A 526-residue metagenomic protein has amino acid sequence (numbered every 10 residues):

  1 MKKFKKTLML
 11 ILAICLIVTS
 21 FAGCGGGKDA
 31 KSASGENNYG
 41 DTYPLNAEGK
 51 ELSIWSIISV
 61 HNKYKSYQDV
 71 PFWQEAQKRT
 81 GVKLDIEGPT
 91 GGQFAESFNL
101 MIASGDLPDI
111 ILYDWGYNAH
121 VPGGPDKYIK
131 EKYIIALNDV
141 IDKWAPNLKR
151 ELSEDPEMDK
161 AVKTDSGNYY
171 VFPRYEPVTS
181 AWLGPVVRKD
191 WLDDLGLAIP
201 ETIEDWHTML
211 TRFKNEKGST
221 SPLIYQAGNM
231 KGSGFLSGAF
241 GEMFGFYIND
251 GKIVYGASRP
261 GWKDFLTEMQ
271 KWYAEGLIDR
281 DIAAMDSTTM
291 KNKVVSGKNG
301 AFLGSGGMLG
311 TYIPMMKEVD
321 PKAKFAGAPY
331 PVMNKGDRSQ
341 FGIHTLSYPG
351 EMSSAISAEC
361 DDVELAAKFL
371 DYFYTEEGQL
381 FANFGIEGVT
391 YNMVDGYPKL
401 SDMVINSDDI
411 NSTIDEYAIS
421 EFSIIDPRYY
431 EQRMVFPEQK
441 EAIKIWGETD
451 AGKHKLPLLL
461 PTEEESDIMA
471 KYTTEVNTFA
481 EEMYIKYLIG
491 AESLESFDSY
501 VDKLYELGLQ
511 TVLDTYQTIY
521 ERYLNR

Functional and structural regions predicted by a protein language model:
M1-K3: N-terminal secretory signal peptides that target proteins for export/translocation
K6-M9, C24-D205, G234-F235, F244 (+3 more regions): Conserved N-terminal structural module of periplasmic/extracytoplasmic solute-binding proteins
T19-G23: C-terminal motif of bacterial Sec signal peptides marking the signal peptidase cleavage site
I58-P71, T179-V186, W191-I199, G228-I278 (+1 more regions): Extracytoplasmic/periplasmic substrate-binding proteins
K83-P89, R280-D281, A326-A328: General small-molecule cofactor/ligand-binding pocket signal
N118-Y128, G306-V319: A ligand-binding cleft/hinge motif common to bilobed small-molecule-binding domains
N138, T164-K231, Y247-S305, S354-L365 (+2 more regions): Helix-loop-helix "hinge/cap" segment bordering the ligand-binding cleft or interdomain interface
K368-K486, A491: Conserved small-residue motifs centered on glycine
